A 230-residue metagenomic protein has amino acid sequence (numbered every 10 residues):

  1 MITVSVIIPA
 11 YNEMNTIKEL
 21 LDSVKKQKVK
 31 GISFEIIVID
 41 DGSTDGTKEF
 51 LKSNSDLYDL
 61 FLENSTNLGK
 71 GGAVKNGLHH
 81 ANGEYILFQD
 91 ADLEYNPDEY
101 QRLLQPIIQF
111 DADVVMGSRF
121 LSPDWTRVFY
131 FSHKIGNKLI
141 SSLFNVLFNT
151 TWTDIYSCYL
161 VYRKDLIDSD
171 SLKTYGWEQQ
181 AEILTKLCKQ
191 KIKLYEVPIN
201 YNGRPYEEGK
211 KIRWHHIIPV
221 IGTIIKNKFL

Functional and structural regions predicted by a protein language model:
T3-S5, E35, E182: Cell-envelope/extracellular polymer assembly enzymes that use nucleotide-activated donors
E13-T16, S43, K70, N96: Donor nucleotide-sugar binding loop of glycosyltransferases
D22-S33: Short, acidic, metal-binding catalytic loop of nucleotide-sugar glycosyltransferases
V24, D41-G42, L68: Conserved short acidic donor-positioning loop in nucleotide-sugar-dependent glycosyltransferases
D40-E49, L93: A conserved acidic beta->alpha catalytic loop
N64-H80, Y85, P97-W177, G203-W214 (+1 more regions): Acceptor/aglycone-binding surface of glycosyltransferases and processive sugar-polymer synthases
T150-T151, K173-Y175, T185-N202: Catalytic donor-sugar/metal-binding loop of nucleotide-sugar-dependent glycosyltransferases
